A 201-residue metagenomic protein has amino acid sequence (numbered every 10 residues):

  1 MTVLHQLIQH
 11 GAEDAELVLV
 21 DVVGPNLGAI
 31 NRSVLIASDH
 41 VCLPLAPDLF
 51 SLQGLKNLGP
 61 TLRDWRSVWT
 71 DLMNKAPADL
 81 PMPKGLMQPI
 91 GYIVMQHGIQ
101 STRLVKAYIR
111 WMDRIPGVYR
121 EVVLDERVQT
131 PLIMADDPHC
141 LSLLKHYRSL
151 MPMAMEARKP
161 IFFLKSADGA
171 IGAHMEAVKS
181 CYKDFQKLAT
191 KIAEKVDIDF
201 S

Functional and structural regions predicted by a protein language model:
T2-D125: Conserved catalytic-core segment of NTP-binding enzymes
A76-S201: C-terminal lobe/tail of nucleotide-utilizing enzymes
